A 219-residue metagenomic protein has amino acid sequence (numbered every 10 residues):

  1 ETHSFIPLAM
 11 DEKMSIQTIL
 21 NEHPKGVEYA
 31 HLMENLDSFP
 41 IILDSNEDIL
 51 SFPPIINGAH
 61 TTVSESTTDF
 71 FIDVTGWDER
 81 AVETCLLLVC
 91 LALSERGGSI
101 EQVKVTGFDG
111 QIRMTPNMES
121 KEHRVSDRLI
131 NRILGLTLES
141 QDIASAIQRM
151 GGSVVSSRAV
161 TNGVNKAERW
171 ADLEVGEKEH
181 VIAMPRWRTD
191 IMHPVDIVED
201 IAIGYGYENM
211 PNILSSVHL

Functional and structural regions predicted by a protein language model:
E1-Q111, T115-P116: Long, basic N-terminal domains or extensions that often function in RNA/ssDNA interaction or organelle/cellular
H60-V63, E119, G204-N209: A glycine-rich, aromatic-flanked flexible loop/lid motif
T67-D69, S120, E177: Active-site lining segments that contact anionic ligands and/or coordinate catalytic metals
R113-V125: Short, low-order "capping/linker" segments at domain edges
H123-S126, N131-L219: Extended, well-folded interaction surfaces typified by the phenylalanyl-tRNA synthetase beta subunit core
